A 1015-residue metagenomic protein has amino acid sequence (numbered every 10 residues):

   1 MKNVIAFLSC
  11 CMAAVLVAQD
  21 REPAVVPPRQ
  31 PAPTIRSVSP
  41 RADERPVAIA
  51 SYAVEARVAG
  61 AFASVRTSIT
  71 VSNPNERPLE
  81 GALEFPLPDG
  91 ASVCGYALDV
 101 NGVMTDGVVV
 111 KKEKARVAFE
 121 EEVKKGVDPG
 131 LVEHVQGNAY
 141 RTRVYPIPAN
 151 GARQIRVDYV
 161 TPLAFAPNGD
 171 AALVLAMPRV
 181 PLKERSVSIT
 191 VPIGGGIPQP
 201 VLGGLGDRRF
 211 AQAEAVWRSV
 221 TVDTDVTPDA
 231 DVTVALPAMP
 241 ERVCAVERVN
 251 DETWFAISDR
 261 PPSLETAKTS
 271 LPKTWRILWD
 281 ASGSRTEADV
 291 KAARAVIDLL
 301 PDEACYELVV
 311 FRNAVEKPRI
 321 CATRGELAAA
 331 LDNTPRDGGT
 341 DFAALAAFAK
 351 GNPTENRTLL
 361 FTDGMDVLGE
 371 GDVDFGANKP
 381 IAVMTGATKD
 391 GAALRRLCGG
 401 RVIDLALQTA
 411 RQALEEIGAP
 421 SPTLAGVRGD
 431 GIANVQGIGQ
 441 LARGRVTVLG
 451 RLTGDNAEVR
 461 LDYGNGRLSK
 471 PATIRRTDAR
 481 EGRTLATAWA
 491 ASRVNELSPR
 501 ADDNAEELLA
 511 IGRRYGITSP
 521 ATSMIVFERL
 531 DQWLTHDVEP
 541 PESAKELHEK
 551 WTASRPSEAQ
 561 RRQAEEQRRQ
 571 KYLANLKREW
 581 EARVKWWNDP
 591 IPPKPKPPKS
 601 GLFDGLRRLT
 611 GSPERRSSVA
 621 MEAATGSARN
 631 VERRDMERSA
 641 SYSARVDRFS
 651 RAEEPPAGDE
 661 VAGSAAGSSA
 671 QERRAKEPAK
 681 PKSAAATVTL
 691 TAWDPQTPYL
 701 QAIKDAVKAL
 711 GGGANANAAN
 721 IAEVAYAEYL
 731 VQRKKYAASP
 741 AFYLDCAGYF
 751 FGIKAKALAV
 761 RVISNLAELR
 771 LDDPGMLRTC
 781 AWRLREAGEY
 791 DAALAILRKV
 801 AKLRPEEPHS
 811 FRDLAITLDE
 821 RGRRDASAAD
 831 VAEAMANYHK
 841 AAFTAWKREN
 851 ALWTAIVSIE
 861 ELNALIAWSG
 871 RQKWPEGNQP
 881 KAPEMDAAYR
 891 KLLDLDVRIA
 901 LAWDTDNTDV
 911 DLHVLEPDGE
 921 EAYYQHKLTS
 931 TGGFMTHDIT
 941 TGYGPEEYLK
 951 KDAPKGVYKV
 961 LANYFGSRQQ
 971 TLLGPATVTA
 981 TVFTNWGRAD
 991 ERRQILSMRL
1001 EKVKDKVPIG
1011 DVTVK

Functional and structural regions predicted by a protein language model:
A18-G60: N-terminal, polar/Ser/Thr-rich
G95-A139, R143-P148, Q154-L278, A382 (+5 more regions): An acidic, Ser/Thr-enriched
K268, L308-D332, V367-V373, G391-L394: Short beta-strand-loop
T269-R324, L345-A346, K350-T362: Von Willebrand factor
N333, T362-I417, R475: VWA/integrin I-like adhesion module and closely mimicked acidic/polar interface patches used
A741-D745, G775-T779, H809-D813, L852-T854: Alpha-solenoid helical repeat scaffolds
W868-K1015: Intrinsic-disorder/low-complexity signal
